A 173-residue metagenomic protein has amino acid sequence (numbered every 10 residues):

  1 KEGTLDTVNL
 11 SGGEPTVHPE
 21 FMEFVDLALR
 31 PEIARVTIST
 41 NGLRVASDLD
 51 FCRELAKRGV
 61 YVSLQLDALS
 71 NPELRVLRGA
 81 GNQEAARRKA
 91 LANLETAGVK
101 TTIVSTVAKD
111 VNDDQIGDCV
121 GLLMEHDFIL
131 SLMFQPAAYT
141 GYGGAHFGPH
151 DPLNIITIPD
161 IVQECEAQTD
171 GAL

Functional and structural regions predicted by a protein language model:
E2-S11, H18-P136: Radical SAM/AdoMet-radical enzyme domain recognition
P72-L74, D110, L130-D160, L173: Flexible glycine/acidic-rich beta-alpha junction loops that bind and position SAM and/or redox cofactors in anaerobic
Q163-L173: Extended, charge-rich low-complexity interaction segments
